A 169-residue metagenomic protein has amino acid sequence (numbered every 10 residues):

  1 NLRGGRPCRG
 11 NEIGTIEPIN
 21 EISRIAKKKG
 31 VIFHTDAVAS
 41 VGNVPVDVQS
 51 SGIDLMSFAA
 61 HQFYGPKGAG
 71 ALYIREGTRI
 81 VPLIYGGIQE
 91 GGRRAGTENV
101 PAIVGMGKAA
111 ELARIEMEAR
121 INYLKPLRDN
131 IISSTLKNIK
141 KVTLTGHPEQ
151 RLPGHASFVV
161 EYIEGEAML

Functional and structural regions predicted by a protein language model:
N1-L169: Pyridoxal 5′-phosphate
